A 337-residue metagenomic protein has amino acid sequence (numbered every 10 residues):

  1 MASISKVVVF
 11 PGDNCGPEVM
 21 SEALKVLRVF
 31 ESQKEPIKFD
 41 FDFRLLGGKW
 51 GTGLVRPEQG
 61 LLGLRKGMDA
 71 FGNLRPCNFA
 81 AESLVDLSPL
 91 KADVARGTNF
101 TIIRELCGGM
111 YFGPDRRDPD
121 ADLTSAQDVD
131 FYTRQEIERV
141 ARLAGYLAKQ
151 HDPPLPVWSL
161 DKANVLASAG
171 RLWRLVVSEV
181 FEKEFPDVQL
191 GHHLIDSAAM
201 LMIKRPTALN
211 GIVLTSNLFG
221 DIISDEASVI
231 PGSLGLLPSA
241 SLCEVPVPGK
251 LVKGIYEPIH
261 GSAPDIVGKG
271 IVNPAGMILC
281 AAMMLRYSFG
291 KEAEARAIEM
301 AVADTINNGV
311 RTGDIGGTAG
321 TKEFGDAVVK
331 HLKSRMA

Functional and structural regions predicted by a protein language model:
V8-L24, F30, D122-D196: Glycine-rich phosphate/diphosphate-binding loop of Rossmann-like nucleotide-binding domains
D13-G16, I103, A144, L214 (+4 more regions): Buried hydrophobic positions in well-ordered alpha/beta secondary-structure cores of metabolic enzymes
E35-G48, M202: N-terminal beta-loop-helix "entrance" segment that forms/cooperates in small-molecule cofactor or anionic ligand
L46, H193-M200: Short acidic loop-to-helix transition motifs that present clustered carboxylates
G48-D130, L218-G220: N-terminal glycine-rich phosphate/adenylate-binding segment common to multiple enzyme folds
A80-P114, Q135, G261-A293: Short, glycine-/small-residue-rich phosphate/pyrophosphate-handling segment
G113-W158, A163-V165, A293, A297-A337: Glycine-rich phosphate/pyrophosphate-binding loop and the adjoining helix
M202-G309: Glycine-rich phosphate/nucleotide-binding loop
